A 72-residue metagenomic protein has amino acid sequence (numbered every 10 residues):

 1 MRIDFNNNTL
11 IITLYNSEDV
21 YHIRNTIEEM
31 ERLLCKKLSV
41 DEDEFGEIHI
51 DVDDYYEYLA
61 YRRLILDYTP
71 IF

Functional and structural regions predicted by a protein language model:
M1-F5: An N-terminal amphipathic alpha-helical segment
N6-L10: Short helix-onset patch at the extreme N-terminus, typifying the N->h transition of secretory signal peptides
I11-F72: Acidic, low-complexity, intrinsically disordered interaction modules
